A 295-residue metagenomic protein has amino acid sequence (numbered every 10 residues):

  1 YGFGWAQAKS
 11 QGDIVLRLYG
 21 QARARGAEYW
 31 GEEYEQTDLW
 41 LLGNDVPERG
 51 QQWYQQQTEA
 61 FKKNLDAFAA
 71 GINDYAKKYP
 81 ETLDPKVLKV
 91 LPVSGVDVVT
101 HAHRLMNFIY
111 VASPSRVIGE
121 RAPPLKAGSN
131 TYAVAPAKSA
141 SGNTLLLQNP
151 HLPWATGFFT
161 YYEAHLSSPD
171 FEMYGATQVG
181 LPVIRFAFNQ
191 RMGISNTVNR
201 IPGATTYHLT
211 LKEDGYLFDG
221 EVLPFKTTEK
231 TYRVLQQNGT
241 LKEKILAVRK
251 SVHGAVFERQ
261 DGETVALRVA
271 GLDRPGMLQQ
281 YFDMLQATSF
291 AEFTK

Functional and structural regions predicted by a protein language model:
Y1-K295: Mature extracytoplasmic enzyme cores
